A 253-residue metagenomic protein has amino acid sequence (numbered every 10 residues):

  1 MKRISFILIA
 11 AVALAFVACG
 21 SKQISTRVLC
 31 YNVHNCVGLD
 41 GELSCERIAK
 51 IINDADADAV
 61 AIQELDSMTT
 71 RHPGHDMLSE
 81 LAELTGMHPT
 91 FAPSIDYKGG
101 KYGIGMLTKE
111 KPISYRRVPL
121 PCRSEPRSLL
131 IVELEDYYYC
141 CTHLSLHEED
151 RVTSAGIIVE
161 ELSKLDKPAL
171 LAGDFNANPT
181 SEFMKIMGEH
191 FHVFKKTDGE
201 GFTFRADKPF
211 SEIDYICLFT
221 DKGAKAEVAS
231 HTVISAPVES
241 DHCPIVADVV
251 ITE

Functional and structural regions predicted by a protein language model:
K2-F6, A18-L84, D96-K98, G156 (+1 more regions): N-terminal, active-site-proximal structural segment of metallo-dependent hydrolase catalytic domains
I7-A15: Bacterial N-terminal signal peptides
S25-N35, R116, L129-S145: Active-site-proximal beta-strand elements of phosphoester/diester hydrolases
R27-V33, I48-H72, Y139-T142, I158-K185 (+2 more regions): Active-site beta-strand/loop signature of hydrolases that rely on acidic residues for catalysis
D40-G41, A59, L65-Y137, G223-A224 (+1 more regions): Structured beta-strand-rich core segments of catalytic domains in phosphoester-bond hydrolases
E42-E46, G74-H75, E125-P126, V152-A155 (+2 more regions): Structural motif corresponding to alpha-helix initiation and N-cap regions
V60-Q63, T90-P93, L170-D174, V193-D198: Active-site neighborhood of phospho(di)ester-bond hydrolases with catalytic His/Asp-centered motifs
R117-V118, E148-D150, E160-A169, N176-E253: Metal-dependent phosphoester-hydrolase catalytic domains
